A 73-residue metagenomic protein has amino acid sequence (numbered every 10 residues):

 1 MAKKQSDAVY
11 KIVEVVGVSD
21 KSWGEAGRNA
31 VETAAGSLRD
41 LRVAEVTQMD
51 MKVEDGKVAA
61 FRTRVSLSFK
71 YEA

Functional and structural regions predicted by a protein language model:
A2-A73: N-terminal, polar/charged subdomain of small-to-medium soluble alpha/beta proteins
